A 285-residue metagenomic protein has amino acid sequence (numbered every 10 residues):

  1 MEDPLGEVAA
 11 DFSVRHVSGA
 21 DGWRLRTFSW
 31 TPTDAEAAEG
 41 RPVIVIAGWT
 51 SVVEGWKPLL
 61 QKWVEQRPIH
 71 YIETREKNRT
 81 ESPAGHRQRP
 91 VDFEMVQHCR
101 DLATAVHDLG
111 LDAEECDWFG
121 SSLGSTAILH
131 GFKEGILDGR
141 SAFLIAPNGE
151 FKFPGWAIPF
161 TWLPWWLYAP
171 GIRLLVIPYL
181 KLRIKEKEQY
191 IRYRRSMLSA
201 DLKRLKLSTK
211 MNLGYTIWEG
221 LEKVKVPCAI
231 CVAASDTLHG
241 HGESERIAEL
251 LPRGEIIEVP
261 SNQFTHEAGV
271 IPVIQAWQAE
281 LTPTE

Functional and structural regions predicted by a protein language model:
W23-A84: Conserved HGGG/HGGXW glycine-rich cap/lid loop of the alpha/beta-hydrolase fold
H70-F119: Active-site loop/oxyanion-hole signature of alpha/beta-hydrolase fold enzymes
L129-K133, L137-Y168: Flexible "cap/lid" loop of the alpha/beta hydrolase fold
F153-G155, A169-E222: Conserved alpha/beta-hydrolase catalytic His-Asp/Glu region
V224, I230-V232: Short beta-strand/loop motif that positions the catalytic acidic residue of the alpha/beta-hydrolase fold
V226, G240-E249: Short alpha-helix in the alpha/beta-hydrolase fold that links the catalytic acid
A234-H239, Q263-F264: Acidic catalytic loop of the alpha/beta-hydrolase fold
R253-E285: Catalytic active-site module of serine/aspartate enzymes centered on a nucleophile-bearing elbow/loop
